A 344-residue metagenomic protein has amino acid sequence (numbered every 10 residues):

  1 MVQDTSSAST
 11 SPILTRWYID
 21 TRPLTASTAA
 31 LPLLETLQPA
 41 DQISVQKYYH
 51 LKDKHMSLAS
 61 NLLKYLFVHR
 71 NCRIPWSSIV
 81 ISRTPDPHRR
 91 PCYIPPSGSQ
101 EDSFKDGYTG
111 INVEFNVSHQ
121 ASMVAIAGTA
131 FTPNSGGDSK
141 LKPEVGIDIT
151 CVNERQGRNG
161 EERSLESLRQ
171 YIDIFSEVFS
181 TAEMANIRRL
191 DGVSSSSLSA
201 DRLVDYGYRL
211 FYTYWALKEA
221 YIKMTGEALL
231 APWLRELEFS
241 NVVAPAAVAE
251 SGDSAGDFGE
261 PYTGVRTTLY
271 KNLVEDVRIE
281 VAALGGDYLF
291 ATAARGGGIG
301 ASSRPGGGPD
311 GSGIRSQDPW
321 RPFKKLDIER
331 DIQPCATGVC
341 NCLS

Functional and structural regions predicted by a protein language model:
M1-S344: Core catalytic alpha/beta fold that binds nucleotide/phospho-ligands
